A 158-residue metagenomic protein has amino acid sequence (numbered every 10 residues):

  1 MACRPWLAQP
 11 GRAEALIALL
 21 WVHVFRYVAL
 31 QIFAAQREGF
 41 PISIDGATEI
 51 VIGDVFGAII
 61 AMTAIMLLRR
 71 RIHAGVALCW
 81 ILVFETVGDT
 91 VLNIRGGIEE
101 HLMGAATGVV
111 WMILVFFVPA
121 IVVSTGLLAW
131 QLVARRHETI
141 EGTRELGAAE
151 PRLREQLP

Functional and structural regions predicted by a protein language model:
M1, F56-I65, F116-Q131: Hydrophobic cores of alpha-helical transmembrane segments in multi-pass inner/ER membrane proteins, independent
C3-L16, R69-V76, H137: Membrane-interface helix-boundary motifs at transmembrane edges
P5, I32-P41, I94-M103: Juxtamembrane "helix-exit" motif on the non-cytosolic side of transmembrane helices
Q9-L16, R37-A47: Short juxtamembrane and helix-loop transition motifs at transmembrane-helix boundaries in membrane proteins
V28-I42, I60-R70: Membrane-helix exit/interface motif
F40-I52, L78, M103-L114: Non-cytosolic membrane-interface motifs at loop->transmembrane helix junctions
G53, G57-A61, L78-I98, V118-I121: Hydrophobic alpha-helical membrane segments
H137-P158: Short, highly charged, low-complexity non-transmembrane loops/tails of multi-pass membrane proteins
